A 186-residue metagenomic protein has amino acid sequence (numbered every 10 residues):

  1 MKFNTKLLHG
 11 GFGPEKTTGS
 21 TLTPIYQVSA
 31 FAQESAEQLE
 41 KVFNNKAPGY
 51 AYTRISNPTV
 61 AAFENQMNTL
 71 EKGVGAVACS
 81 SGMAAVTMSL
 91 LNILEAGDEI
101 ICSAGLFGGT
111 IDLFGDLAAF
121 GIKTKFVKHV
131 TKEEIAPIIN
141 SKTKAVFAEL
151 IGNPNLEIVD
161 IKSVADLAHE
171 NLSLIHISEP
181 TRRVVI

Functional and structural regions predicted by a protein language model:
M1-A47: N-terminal glycine-rich, Lys/His-bearing helix-loop that initiates the first secondary-structure elements of many
G19, M67, A85, I100 (+3 more regions): Buried hydrophobic positions in well-ordered alpha/beta secondary-structure cores of metabolic enzymes
A30, S35-A84, G109-D116: Conserved N-terminal alpha-helix of the aminotransferase class I/II PLP-enzyme fold
N92-G108, V127: Conserved PLP-anchoring active-site segment centered on the Schiff-base-forming lysine
G108, K132, I151-E157, R183: Short, small-residue-enriched loops and turns at beta-alpha junctions that line or gate enzyme active sites
N140-V146: Short acidic/histidine-rich motifs immediately flanking catalytic phosphotransfer sites in two-component signaling
I151-L174: Active-site core of PLP-dependent enzymes with the aminotransferase class I/II
I175-I186: Single conserved hydrophobic/aromatic residue that forms the stacking wall/gate of nucleotide- or nucleobase-binding
